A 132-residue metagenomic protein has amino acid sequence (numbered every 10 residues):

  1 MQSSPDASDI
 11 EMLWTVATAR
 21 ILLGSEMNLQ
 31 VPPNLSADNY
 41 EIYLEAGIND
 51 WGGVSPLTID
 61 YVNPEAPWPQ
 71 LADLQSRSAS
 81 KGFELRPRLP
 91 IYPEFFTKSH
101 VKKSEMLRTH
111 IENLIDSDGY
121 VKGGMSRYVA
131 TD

Functional and structural regions predicted by a protein language model:
M1-D132: Auxiliary Fe-S-binding modules of radical SAM enzymes
